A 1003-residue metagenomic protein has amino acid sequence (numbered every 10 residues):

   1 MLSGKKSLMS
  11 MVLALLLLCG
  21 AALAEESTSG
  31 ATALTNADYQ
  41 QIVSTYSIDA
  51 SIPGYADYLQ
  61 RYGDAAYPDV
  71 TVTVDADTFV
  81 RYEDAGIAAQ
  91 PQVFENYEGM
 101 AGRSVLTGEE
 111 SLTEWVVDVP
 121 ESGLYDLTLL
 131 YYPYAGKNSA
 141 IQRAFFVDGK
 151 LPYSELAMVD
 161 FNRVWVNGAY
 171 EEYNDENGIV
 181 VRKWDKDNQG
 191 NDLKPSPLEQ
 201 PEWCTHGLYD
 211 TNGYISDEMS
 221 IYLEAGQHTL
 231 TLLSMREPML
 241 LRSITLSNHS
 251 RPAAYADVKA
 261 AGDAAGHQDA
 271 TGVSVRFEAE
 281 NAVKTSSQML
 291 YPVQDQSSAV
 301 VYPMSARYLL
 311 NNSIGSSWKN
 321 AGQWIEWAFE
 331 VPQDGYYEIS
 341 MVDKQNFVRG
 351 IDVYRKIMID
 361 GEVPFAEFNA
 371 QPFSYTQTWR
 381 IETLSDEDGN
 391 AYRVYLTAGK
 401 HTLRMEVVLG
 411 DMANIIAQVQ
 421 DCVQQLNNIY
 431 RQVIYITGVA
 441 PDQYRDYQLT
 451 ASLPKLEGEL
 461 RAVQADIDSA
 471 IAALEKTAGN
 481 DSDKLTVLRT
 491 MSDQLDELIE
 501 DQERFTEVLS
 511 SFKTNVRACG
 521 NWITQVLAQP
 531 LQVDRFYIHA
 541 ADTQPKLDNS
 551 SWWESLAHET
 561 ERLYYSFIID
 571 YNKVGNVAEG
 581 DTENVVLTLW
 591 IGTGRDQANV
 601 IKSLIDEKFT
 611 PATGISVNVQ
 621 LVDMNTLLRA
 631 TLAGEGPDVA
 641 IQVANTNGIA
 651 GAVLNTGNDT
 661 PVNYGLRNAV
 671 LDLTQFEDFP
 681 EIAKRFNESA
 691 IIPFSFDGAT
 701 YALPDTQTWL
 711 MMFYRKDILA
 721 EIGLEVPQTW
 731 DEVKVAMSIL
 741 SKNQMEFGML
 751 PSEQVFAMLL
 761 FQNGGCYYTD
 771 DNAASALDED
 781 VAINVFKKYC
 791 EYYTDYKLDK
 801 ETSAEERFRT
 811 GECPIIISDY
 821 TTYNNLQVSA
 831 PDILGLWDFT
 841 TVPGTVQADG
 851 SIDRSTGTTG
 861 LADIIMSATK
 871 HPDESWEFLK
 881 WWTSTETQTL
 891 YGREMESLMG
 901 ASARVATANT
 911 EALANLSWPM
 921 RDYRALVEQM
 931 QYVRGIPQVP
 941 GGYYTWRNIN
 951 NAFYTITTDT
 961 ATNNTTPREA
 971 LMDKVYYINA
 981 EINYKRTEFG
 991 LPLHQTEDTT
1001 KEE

Functional and structural regions predicted by a protein language model:
S27-I538: Extracytoplasmic
E121, Q333, A830-A903, Q931-Q938 (+1 more regions): Extracytoplasmic/periplasmic substrate-recognition and gating elements
G479, V508, F536-H539, G857 (+1 more regions): C-terminal capping/gating helix-and-loop segments adjacent to ligand/active sites or protein-protein/ligand interfaces
Y564-E583, G648-M711, K734, L836-P843 (+1 more regions): Hinge/lid segment of periplasmic solute-binding proteins
E607-S689, P693, D717, E721-E725 (+3 more regions): Extracytoplasmic "Venus flytrap"/periplasmic binding protein-like
P661-E677, E681, N687-V726, M745 (+5 more regions): Periplasmic solute-binding protein
A773-E801, V842: Glycine-centered hinge/linker elements that transmit conformational signals in sensory and ligand-binding systems
T840-G844, R893-T955, G990-E1002: Long, aromatic- and glycine/proline-rich binding clefts that accommodate carbohydrate-like moieties
